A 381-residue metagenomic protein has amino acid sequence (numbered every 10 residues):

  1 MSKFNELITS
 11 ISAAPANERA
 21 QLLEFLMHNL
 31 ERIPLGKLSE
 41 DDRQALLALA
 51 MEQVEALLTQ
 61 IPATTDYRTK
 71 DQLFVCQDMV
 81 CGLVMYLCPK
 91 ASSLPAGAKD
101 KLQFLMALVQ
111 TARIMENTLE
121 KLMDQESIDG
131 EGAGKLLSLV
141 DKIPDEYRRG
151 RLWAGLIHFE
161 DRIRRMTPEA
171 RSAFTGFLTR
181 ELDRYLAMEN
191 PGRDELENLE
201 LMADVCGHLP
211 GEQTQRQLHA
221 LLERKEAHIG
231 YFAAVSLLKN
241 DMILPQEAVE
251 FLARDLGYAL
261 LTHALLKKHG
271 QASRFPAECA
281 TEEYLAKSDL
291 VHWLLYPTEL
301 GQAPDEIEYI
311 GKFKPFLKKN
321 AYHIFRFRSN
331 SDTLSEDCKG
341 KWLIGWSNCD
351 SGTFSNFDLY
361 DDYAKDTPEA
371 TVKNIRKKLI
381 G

Functional and structural regions predicted by a protein language model:
S2-S93, L102-M123, K135-G381: Long, helix-rich interaction regions
P95, S127-E131: Helix-turn-helix repeat elements of alpha-solenoid scaffolds
